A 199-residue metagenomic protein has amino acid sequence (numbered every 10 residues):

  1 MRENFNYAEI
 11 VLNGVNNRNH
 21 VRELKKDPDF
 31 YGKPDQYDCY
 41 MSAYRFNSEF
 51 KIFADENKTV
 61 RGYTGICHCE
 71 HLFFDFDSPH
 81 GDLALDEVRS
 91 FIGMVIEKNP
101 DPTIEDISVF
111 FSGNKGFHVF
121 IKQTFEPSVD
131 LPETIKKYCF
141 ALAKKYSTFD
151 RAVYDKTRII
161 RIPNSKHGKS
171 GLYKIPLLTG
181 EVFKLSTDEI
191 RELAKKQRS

Functional and structural regions predicted by a protein language model:
M1-H71, S78-V88, D155-S199: DNA replication initiation on ssDNA origins
D27-G32, V119, A143-K144: A broad, low-specificity signal for short, low-complexity segments enriched in glycine/proline and polar/charged
V60, E126-P132, Y146, A194-K195: Short, structured coil/loop segments at alpha-helix boundaries
Y63, I107-G113, D150-D155: Short beta-strand
Y63-I66, E97-D101, V109-F110: Short, charge-rich binding segments
H71-F74, P102-L131, I159-P163: Histidine-centered divalent-metal-coordination microenvironment in nucleic-acid enzymes
L83-I104, D130-S147: Long, well-ordered alpha-helical scaffolding segments within enzyme catalytic domains, especially pronounced
F125-E126, L142, T148-R151, I160-I162 (+1 more regions): Short terminal or interdomain "cap/linker" segment that borders an active site or interface and mediates
